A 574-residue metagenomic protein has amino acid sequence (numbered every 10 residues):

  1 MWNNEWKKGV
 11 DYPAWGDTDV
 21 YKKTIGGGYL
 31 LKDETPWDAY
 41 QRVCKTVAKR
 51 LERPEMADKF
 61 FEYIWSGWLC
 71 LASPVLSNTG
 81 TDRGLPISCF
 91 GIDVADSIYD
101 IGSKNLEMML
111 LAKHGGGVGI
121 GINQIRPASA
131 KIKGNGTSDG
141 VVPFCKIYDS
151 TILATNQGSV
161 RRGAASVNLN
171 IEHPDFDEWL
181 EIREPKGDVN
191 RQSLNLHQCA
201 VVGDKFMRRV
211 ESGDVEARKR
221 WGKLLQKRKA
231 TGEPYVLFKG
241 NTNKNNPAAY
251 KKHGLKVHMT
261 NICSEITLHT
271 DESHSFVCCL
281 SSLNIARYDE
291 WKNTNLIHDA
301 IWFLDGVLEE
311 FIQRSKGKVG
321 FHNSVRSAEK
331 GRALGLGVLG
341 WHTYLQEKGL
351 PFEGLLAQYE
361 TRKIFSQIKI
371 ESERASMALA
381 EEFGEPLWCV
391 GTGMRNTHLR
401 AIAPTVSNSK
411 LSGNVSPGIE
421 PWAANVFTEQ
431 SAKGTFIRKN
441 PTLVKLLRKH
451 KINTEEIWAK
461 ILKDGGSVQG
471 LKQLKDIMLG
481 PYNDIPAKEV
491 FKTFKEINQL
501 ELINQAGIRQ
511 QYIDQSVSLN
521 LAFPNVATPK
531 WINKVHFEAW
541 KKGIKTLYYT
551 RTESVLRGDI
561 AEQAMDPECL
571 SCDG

Functional and structural regions predicted by a protein language model:
M1-P86, G222-K223, K541, Y549-S554 (+2 more regions): Acidic/polar, glycine-rich intrinsically disordered N-terminal extensions of enzymes
W2-D11, I87-E290, F321-V325, S376 (+1 more regions): Active-site cavity-forming subdomains of large catalytic enzyme subunits
A14, V257-T270, I312-R314, R400-I560 (+1 more regions): Catalytic alpha/beta core of large soluble enzyme barrels
W15-V20, Y63-T79, I171, F303-R314 (+4 more regions): Core structural elements
D17, T35-P36, D82-R83, V94-I98 (+14 more regions): Secondary-structure capping and boundary motifs in well-ordered enzyme cores
P36-R42, V47-S97, V210-S212, E216-Q226 (+2 more regions): Gly/Pro-rich turn-and-neighbor structural signature
N105, D299-V325, E329, K348-T405 (+2 more regions): Internal maturation/activation junctions in enzymes
S273-L336, Q346, E456, L462-K463 (+2 more regions): Long, charged, mostly alpha-helical binding arms that flank functional sites
